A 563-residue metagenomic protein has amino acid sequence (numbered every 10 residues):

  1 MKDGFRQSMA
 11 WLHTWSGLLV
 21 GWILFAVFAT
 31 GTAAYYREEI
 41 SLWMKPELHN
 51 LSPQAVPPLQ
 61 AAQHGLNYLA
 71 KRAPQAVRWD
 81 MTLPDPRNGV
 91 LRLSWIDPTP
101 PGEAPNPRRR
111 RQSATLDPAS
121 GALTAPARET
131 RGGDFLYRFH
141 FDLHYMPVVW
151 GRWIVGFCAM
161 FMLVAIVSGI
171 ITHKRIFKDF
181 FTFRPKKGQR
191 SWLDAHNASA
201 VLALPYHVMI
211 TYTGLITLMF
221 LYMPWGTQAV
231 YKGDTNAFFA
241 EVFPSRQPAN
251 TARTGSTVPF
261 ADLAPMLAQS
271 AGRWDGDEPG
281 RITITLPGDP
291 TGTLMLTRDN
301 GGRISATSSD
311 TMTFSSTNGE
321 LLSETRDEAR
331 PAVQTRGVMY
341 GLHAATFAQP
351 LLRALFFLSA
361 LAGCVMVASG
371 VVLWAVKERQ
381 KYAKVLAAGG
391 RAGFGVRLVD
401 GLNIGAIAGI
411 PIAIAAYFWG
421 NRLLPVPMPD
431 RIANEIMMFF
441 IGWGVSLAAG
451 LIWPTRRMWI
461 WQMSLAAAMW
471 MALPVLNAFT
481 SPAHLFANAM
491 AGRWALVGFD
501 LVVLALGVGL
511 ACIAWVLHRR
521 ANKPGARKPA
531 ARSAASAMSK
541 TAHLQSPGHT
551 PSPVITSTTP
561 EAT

Functional and structural regions predicted by a protein language model:
M1-T563: Conserved histidines in hydrophobic membrane contexts and catalytic metal-binding motifs
